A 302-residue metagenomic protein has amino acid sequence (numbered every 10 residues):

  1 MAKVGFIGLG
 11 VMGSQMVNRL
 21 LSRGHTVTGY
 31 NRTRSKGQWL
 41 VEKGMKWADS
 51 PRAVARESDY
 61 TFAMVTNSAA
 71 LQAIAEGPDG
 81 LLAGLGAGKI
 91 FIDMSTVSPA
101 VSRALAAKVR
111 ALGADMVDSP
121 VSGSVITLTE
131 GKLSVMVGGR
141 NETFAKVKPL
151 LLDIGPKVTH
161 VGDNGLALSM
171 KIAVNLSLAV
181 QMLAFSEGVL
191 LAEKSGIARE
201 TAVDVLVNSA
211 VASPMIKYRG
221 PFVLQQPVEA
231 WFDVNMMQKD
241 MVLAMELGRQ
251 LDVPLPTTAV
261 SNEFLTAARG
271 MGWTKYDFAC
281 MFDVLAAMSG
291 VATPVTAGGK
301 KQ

Functional and structural regions predicted by a protein language model:
M1-M64, K89, M94-S95, V125 (+1 more regions): NAD(P)+-binding Rossmann beta1-loop-alpha1 motif at the extreme N-terminus of oxidoreductases
V4, V65, V97-L176: Rossmann-fold dinucleotide-binding core
M16-V17, K36, L105, L150 (+1 more regions): Hydrophobic residues within alpha-helices that form the first helical element adjacent to the glycine-rich loop
V27, W47, M116-V117, V158 (+2 more regions): Hydrophobic beta-strand scaffold residues
P51-D115: Rossmann-fold NAD(P) dinucleotide-binding segment
L166-M288: Helical "substrate-binding/catalytic lid" subdomain of Rossmann-like NAD(P)-dependent dehydrogenases/reductases
